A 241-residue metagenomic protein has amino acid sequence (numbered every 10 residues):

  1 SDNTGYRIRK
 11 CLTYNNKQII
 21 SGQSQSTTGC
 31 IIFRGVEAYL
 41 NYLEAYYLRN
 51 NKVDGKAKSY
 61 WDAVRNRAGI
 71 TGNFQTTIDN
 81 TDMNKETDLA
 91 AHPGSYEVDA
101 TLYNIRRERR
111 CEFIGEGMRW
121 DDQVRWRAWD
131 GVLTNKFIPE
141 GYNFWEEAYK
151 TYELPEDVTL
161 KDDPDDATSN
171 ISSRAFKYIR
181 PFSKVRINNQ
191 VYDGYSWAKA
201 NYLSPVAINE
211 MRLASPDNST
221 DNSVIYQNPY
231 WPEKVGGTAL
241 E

Functional and structural regions predicted by a protein language model:
S1-E241: Acidic/polar-rich alpha-helix caps and helix-coil junctions
